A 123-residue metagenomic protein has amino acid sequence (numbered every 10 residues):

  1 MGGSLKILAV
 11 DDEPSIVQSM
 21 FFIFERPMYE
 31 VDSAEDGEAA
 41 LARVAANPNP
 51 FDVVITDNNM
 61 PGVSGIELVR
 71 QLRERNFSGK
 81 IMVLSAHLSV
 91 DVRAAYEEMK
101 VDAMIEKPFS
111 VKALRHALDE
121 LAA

Functional and structural regions predicted by a protein language model:
P14-D32, M99: Two-component/phosphorelay signaling modules centered on CheY-like receiver
E35-A39, S64-E67: Acidic catalytic/metal-coordinating carboxylates
A42, I66-F77: Short amphipathic alpha-helix used as the core "switch/output" element in two-component signaling
N49-I55: Active-site beta3 strand of CheY-like receiver
D57, S85: Active-site residues of response regulator receiver
M60: Receiver (REC) domain active-site loop signature in two-component systems and cognate sites in sensor histidine kinases
E67, L88-I105: Alpha4 helix (beta4-alpha4-beta5 surface) of REC/receiver domains from two-component response regulators
F109-L118: C-terminal output helix
